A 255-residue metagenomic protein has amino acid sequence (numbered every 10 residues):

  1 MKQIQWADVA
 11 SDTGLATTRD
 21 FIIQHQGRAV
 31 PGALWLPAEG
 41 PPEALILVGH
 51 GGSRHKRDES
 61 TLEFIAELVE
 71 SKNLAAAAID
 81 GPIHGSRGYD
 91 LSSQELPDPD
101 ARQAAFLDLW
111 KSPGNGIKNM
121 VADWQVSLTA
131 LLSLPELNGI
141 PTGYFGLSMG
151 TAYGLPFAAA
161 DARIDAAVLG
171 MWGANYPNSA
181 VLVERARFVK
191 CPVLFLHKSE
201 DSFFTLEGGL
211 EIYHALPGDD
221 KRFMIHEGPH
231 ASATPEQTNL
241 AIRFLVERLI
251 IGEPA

Functional and structural regions predicted by a protein language model:
M1-G40: N-terminal cap/lid segment of alpha/beta-hydrolase-fold proteins
P42-G51: Short beta-strand element of the alpha/beta-hydrolase
D58-I79, G88: Short amphipathic alpha-helix adjacent to the substrate-entry channel of hydrolases
E95-P135: Alpha/beta-hydrolase active-site loop
A122-F188: Primarily recognizes the serine-hydrolase "nucleophile elbow" in alpha/beta-hydrolase and SGNH/GDSL folds
N175-Y176, S199-F204, A231-S232: Acidic catalytic loop of the alpha/beta-hydrolase fold
V189, F195-H197: Short beta-strand/loop motif that positions the catalytic acidic residue of the alpha/beta-hydrolase fold
E211, G218-A255: C-terminal catalytic histidine-bearing segment of alpha/beta-hydrolase fold enzymes
